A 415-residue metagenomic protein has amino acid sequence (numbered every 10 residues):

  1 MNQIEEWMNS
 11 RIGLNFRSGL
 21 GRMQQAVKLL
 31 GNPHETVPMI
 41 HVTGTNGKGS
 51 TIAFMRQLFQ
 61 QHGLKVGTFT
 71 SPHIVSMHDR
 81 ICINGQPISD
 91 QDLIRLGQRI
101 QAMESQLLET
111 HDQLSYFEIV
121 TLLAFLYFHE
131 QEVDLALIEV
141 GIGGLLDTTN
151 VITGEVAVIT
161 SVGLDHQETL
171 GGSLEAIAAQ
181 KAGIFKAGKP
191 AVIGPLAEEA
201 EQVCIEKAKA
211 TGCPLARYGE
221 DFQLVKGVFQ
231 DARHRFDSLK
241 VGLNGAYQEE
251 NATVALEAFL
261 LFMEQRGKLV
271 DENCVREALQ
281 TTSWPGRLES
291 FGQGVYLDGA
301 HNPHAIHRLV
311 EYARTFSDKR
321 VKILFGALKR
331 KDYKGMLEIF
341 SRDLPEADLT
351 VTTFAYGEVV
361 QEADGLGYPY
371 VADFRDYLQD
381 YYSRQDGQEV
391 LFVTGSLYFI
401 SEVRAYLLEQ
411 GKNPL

Functional and structural regions predicted by a protein language model:
M1-G44, T51-L64, F69, S105-H111: Short functional linear segments
Q24-K28, N32-E35, Q61-I152: ATP-dependent carboxylate-amine ligase catalytic core
T36, L135-I138, D147-V158, V162-H166 (+2 more regions): Nucleotide phosphate-binding/pyrophosphate-handling subdomain across enzymes that bind or process nucleotide phosphates
M55, L145-E155, R404-Y406: Short Gly/Thr/Asp-enriched flexible loops that form oxyanion-binding sites at enzyme active sites
L107-T110, Q131-E139, G154-S238, A252-D271: Acidic, Mg2+-coordinating active-site environments of NTP-dependent enzymes
E132-D134, D318, D386-Q388: Short, high-confidence coil segments that cap the C-terminus of an alpha-helix and link into the following beta-strand
A197-K207, G212-L215, V225-K226, D332-F392: C-terminal helical cap/extension that packs against the catalytic core of soluble nucleotide-cofactor enzymes
S396: Active-site-proximal loop/hinge segments that shape catalytic or ion-binding/gating pockets
